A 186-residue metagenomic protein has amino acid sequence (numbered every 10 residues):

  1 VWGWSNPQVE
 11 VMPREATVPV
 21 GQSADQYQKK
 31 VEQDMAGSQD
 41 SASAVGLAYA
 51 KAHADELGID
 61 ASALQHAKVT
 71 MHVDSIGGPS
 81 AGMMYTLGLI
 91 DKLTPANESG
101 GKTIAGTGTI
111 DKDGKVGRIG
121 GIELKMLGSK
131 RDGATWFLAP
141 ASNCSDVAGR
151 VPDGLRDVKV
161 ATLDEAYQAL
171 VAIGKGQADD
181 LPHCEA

Functional and structural regions predicted by a protein language model:
V1-A186: Peripheral, non-AAA+ core regions of ATP-driven protein-machinery
